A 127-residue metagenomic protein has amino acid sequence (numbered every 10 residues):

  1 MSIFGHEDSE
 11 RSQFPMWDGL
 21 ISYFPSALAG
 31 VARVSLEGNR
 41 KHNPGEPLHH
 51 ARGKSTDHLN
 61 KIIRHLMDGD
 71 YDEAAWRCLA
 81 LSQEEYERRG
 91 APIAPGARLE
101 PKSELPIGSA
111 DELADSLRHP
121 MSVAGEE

Functional and structural regions predicted by a protein language model:
M1-E127: Intrinsically disordered, low-complexity regulatory regions that flank transcription factor DNA-binding cores
